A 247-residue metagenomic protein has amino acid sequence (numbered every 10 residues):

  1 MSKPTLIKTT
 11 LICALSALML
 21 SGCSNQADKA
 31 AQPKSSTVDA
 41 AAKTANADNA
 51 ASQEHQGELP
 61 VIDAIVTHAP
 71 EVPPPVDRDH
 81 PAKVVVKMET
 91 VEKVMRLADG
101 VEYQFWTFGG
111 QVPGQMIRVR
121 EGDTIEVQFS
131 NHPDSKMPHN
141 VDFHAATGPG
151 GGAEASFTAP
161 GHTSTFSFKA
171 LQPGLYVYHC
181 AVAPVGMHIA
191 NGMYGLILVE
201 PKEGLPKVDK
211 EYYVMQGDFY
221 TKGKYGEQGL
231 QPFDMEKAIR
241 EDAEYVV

Functional and structural regions predicted by a protein language model:
S2-T10: Bacterial N-terminal signal peptides that target proteins for export
M19-G22: C-terminal motif of bacterial Sec signal peptides marking the signal peptidase cleavage site
S24-Q26: Bacterial signal peptide processing site
D28-H139, F143-G150, A155, P160-T163 (+3 more regions): N-terminal, post-signal-peptide metal-ligating segments of extracellular/periplasmic oxidoreductases, dominated by
G122-D123, H162, F168-Y176: Short tyrosine-centred short linear motifs in exposed loops/low-complexity segments
S130-H132, A181-V185: Beta-strand-rich extracellular modules
L171, L175-V177, G204-P206, K210-D242 (+1 more regions): Conserved, well-structured core segments that form or line functional sites
A190-K207: Extended, polar beta-sheet/loop recognition surfaces of beta-rich domains that mediate binding to diverse ligands
